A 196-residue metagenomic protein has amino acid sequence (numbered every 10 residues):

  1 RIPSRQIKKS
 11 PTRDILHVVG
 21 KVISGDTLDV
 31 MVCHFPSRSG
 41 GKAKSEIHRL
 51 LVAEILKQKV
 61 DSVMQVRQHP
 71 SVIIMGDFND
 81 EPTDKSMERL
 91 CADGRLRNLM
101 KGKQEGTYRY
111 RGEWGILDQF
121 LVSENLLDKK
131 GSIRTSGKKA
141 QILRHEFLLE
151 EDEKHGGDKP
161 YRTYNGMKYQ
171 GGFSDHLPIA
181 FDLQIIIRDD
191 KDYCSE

Functional and structural regions predicted by a protein language model:
R1-P36: Structured beta-strand-rich core segments of catalytic domains in phosphoester-bond hydrolases
S4-Q6, S39-R49, I74-G76, G106-Y110 (+1 more regions): Second-shell loop/turn segments in exported
S10, S62-S71, D80-E196: Metal-dependent phosphoester-hydrolase catalytic domains
I15, K57-V60: Generic structural signal for well-ordered alpha-helices, preferentially at hydrophobic/aromatic core positions
I23-E54, Q58, C194: Metal-dependent phosphoester/phosphodiester hydrolase catalytic core
V30, I73-I74: Beta-strand elements within well-structured catalytic alpha/beta cores of enzymes that handle phosphate/sulfate esters
F35, D77-F78: Active-site metal-binding loops of divalent metal-dependent hydrolases
